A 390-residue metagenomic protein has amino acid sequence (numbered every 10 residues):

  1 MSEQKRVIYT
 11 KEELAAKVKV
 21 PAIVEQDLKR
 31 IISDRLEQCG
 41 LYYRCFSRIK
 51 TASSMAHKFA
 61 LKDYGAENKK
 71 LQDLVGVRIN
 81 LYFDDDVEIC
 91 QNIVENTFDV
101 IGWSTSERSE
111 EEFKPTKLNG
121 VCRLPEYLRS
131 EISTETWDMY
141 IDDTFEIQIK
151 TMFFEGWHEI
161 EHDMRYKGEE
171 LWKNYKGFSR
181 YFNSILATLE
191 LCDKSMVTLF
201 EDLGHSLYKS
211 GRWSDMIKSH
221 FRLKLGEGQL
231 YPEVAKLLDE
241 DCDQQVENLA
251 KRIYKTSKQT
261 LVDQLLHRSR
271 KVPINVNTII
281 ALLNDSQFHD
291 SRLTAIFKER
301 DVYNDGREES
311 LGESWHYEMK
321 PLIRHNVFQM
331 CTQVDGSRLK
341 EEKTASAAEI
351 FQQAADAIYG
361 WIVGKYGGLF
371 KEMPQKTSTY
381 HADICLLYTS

Functional and structural regions predicted by a protein language model:
M1-L74, L81, D85, S269-A354 (+1 more regions): Charge-rich, low-complexity segments
Q4-T10, L14, V20, I141-S286 (+1 more regions): An acidic, glycine-/histidine-flanked metal-binding catalytic module
L81, C122-L124, I149-T151: Flexible glycine-/small-residue-rich
I89-C90, R129-E131, E155-H158: Short helix/loop capping segments that flank catalytic or ligand/cofactor-binding pockets
E95-G102, G168: A common structural junction motif
W103-L124, L128, I132-W137: Short Gly/Thr-rich strand-loop-strand
G368-D383: Active-site metal-binding core of divalent-cation-utilizing nuclease and nuclease-like domains
Y388-T389: Conserved small/polar residues in nucleotide/adenosyl-binding loops
